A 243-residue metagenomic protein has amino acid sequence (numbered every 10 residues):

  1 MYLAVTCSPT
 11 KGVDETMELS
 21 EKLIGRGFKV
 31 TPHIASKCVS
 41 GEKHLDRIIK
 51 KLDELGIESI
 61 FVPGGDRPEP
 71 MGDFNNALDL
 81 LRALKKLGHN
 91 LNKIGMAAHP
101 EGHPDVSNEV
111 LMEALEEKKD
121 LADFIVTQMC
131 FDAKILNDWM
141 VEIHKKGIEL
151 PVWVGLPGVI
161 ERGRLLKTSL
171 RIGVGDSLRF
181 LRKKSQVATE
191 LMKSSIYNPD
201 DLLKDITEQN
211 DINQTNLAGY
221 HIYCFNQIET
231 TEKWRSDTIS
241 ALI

Functional and structural regions predicted by a protein language model:
M1-V110: Active-site beta->alpha loop and helix N-cap motifs at the rims of alpha/beta catalytic domains
A4-T6, P32-I34, F124-M129, G219-I222: Short catalytic-loop micro-motif centered on adjacent basic/acidic residues
I24, D53, K118-K119, H144: Non-catalytic positions within long, well-ordered alpha-helices that form the structural scaffold/packing of enzyme
P32, K118-L121, V154, I206 (+1 more regions): Conserved, mostly hydrophobic/aromatic
V39-K43, P68-N76, T127-M140, R162 (+1 more regions): Active-site glycine- and acidic-residue-rich loops that bind and position anionic ligands or nucleotide-like cofactors
D73-P100, G147-D211, N226, I239-I243: Active-site pocket-lining/capping segments in soluble small-molecule metabolic enzymes
D105-D120, I125, I135: Active-site glycine-rich loop that binds ribose-phosphate moieties when present
K118, N213, L217-K233: Charge-patterned, long linear interaction tracts outside catalytic cores
